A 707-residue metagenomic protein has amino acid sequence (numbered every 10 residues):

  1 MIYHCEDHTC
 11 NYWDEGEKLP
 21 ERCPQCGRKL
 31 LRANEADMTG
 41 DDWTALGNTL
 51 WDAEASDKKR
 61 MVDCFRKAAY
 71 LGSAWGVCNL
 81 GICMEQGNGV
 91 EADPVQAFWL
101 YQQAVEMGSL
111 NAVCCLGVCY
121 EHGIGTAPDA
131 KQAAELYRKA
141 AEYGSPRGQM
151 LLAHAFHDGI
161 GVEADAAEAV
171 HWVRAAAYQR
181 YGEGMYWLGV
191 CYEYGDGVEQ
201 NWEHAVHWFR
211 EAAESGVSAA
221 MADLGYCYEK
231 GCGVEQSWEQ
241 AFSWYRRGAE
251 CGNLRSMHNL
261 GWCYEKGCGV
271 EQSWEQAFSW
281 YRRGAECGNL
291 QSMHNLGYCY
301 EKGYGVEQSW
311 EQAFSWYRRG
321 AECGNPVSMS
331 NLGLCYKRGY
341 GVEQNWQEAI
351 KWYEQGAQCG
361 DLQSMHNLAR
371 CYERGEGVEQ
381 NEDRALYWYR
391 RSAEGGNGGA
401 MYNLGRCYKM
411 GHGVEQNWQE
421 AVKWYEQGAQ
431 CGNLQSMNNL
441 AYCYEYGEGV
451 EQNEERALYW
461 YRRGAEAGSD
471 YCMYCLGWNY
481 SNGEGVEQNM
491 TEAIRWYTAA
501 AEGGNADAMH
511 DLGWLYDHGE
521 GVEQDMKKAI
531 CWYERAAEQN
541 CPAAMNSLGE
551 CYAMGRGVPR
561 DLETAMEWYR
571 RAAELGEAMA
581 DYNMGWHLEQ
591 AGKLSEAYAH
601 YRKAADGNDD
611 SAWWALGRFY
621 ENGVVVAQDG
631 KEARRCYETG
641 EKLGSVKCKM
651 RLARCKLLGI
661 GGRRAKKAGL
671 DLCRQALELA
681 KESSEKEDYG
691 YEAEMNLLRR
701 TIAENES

Functional and structural regions predicted by a protein language model:
C5-D7, C23-C26: Short cysteine-rich clusters marking metal-coordination/redox-active sites
G27-A36: Short Cys/His-rich micro-motifs in 6-15 aa windows
M38, D52-A53, Y70-A74, Q86-N88 (+43 more regions): Short helix-capping/linker turns of helical repeat alpha-solenoids
M38-K67, L71, I82: Alpha-helical segment of the N-proximal tetratricopeptide repeat
W43-A53, V77-Q86, V113-H122, L151-D158 (+16 more regions): Hydrophobic face of amphipathic alpha-helices that form TPR/SEL1-like repeat modules and related alpha-solenoid
